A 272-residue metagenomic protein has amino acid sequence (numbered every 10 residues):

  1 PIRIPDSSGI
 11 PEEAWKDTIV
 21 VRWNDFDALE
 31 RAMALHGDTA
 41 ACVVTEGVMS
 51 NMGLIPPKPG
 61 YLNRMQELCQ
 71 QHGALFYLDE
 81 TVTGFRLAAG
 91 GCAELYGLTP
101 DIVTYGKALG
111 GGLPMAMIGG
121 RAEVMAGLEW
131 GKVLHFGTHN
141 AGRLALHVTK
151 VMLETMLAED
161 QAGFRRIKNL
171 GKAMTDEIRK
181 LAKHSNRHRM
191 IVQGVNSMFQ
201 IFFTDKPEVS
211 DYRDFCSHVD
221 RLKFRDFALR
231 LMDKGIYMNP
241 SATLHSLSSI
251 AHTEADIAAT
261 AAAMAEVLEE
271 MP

Functional and structural regions predicted by a protein language model:
P1-P272: Conserved N-terminal phosphate-binding loop of PLP-dependent enzymes in the Aspartate aminotransferase
